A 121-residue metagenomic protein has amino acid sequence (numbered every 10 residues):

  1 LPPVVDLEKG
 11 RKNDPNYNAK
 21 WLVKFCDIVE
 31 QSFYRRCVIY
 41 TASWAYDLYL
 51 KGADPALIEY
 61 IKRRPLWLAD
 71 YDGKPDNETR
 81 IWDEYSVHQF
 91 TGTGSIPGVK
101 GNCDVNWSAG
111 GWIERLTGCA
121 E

Functional and structural regions predicted by a protein language model:
L1-I81: Catalytic domains of cell-wall/extracellular-matrix polysaccharide-remodeling enzymes, centered on de-N-acetylation
A53-E121: Functionally critical loop-and-helix segments that line ligand-binding/catalytic clefts of soluble enzyme domains
